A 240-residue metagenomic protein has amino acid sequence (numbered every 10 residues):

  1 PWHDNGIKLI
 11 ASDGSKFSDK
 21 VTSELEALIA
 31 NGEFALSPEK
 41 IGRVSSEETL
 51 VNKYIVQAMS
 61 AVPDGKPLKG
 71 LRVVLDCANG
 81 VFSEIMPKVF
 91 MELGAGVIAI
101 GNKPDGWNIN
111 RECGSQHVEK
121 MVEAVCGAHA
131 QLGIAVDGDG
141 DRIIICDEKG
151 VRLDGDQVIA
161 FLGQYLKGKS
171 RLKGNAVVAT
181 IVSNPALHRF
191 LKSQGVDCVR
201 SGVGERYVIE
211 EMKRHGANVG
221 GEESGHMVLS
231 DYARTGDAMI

Functional and structural regions predicted by a protein language model:
P1, N79-S83, G140-D141, S183-N184: Gly/Ser/Thr-rich loops at beta-strand to alpha-helix junctions that form or flank small-molecule/cofactor-binding
P1-S12, V136-K149, N218-G220: Active-site microenvironments of hydrolase-like enzyme catalytic domains
H3-A128: Gly/Ser/Thr-enriched, mixed-charge loops and adjacent short helices that form phosphate/oxyanion-binding elements
A11, F17-V56, S60, E148-L229: Proline/glycine-rich low-complexity loops and linkers
Q116-H129, N175, V219-H226: A polyampholytic, Gly/Pro-enriched intrinsically disordered region
V136-G138, R152-Q157, A233-G236: Short glycine/threonine-rich catalytic loop with a Thr-x-Gly-x-Asp
S224-H226, D231-I240: Non-catalytic, conserved peripheral segments adjacent to functional cores
